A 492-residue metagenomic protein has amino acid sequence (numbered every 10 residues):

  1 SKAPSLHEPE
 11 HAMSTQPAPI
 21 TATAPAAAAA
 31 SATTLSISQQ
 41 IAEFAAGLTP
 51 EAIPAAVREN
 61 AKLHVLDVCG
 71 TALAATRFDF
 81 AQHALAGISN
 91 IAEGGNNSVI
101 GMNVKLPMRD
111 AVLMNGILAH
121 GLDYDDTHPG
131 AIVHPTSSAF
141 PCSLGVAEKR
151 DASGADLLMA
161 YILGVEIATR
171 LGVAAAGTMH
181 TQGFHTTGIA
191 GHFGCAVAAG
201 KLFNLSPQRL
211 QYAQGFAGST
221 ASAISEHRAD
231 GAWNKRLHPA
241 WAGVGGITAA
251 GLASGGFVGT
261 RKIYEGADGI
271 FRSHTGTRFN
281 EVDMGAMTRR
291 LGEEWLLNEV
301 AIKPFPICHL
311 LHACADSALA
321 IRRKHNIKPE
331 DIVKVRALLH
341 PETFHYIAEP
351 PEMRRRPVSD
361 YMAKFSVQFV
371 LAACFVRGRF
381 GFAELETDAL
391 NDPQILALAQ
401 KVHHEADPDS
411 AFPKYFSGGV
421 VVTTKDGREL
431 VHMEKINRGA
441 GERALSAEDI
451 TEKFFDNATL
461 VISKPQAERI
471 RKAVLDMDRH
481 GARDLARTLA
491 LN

Functional and structural regions predicted by a protein language model:
P9-V133, N234-V244, G251-N492: Terminal-appendage/accessory-domain detector
A75, E93-N96, I167-A175, T220-H227 (+1 more regions): Secretory-pathway/luminal and periplasmic proteins that interact with or process carbohydrate-rich
V104-L122, L158-V173, R209-T220: Short, charged, amphipathic alpha-helices and their helix-cap/turn boundaries
H120-V173: Hydrophobic alpha-helical hairpins/lids featuring a short glycine-rich hinge
S137-L144, G191-A198, G243-T248, L311-A313: Well-ordered alpha-helical segments within folded domains of soluble proteins
F140, L158, T181-Q182, I189-F193 (+4 more regions): Active-site-proximal gating segment of KS-fold condensing enzymes and close homologs
R150-D156, V173-G183, T187, C195-A213 (+2 more regions): Active-site cavity-forming subdomains of large catalytic enzyme subunits
